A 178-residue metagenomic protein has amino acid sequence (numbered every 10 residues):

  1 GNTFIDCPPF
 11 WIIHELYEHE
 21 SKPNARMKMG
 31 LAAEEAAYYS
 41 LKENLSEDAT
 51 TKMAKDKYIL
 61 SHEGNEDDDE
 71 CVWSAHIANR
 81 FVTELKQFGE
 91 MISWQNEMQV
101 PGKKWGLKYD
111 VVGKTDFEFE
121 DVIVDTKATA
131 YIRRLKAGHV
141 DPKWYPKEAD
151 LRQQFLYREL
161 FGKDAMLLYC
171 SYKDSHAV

Functional and structural regions predicted by a protein language model:
G1-T115, F119-E120: Metal-dependent nuclease catalytic cores that hydrolyze phosphodiester bonds in DNA/RNA, characterized by
M91-V178: Mg2+/Mn2+-dependent nuclease catalytic core
